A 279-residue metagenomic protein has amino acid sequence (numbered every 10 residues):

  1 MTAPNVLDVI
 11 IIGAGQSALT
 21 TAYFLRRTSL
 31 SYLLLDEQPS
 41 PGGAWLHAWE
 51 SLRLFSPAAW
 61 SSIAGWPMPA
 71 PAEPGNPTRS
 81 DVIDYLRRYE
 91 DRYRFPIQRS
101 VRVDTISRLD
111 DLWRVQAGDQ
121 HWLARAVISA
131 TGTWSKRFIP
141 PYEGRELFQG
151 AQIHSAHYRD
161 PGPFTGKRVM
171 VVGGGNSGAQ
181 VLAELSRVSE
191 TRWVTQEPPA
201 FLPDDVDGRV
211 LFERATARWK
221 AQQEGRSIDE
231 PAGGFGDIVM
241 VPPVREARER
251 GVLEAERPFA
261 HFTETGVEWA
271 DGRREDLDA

Functional and structural regions predicted by a protein language model:
T2-A14, L19-Q38, G42-A44, N76-A279: Flavin (primarily FAD) cofactor-binding/catalytic cores of flavoenzymes
W49-S56, P141-E146: FAD-binding beta-loop-beta segment adjacent to the flavin cofactor pocket
E50, A59, D111: Residues that flank catalytic or metal-binding motifs in active/ligand-binding sites
L54-G75, Q222-E224: Glycine-rich flavin
